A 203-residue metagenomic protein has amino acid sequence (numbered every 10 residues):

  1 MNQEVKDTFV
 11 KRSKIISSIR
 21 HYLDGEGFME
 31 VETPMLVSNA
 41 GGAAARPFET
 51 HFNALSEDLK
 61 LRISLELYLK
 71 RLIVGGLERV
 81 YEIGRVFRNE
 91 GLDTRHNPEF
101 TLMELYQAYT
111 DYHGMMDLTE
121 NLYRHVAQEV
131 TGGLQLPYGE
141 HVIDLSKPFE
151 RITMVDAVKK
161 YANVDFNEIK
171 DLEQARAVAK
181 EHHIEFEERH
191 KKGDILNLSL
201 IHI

Functional and structural regions predicted by a protein language model:
M1-I201: Class II aminoacyl-tRNA synthetase catalytic cores and aaRS-like
